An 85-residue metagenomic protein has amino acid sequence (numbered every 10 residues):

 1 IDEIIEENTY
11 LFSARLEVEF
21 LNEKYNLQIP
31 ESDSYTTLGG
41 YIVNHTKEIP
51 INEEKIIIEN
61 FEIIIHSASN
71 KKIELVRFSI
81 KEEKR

Functional and structural regions predicted by a protein language model:
I1-R85: Cytosolic regulatory modules rich in charged/polar residues
